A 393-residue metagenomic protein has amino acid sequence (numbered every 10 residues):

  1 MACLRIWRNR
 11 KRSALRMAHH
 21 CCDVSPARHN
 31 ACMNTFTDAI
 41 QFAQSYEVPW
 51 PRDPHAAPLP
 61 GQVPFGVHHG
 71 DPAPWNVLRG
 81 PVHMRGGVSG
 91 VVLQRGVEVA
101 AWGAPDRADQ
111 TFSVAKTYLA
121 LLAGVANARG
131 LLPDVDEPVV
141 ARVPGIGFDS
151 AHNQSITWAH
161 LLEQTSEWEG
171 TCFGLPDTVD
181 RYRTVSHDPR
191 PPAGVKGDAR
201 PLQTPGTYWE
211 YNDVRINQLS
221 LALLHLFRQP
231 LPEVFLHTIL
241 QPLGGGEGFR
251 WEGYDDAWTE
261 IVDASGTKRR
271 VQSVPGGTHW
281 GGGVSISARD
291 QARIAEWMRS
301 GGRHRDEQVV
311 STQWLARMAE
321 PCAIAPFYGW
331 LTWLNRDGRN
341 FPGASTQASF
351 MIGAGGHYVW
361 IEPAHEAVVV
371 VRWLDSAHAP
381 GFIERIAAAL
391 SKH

Functional and structural regions predicted by a protein language model:
A2-P105, F112, A128-P133, E163 (+3 more regions): N-terminal leader/targeting segments and the immediately adjacent pre-domain N-terminus
H29-C32, A348-H393: Structured C-terminal helix/loop/strand segments within mature extracytoplasmic catalytic/sensor domains
Q44, V48, R52-G80, G86-V88 (+3 more regions): Active-site-proximal loop and beta-strand segments within enzyme catalytic domains
G96, Q110-V135, L161, L219-L223 (+2 more regions): Active-site SXXK
V97-G103, T111, C172-D256, G282: Catalytic-site signature segments of enzymes, centered on catalytic residues
T117, R215-A222, G282-R303, H357-W373: Active-site-proximal alpha-helical segments within enzyme catalytic domains
R129-E169, H225-G281, I286: Active-site helix/loop module of the DD-peptidase/beta-lactamase fold, centered on the serine-lysine SxxK catalytic
T259-T278, A319-V369: Active-site Gly/Thr loop motif
